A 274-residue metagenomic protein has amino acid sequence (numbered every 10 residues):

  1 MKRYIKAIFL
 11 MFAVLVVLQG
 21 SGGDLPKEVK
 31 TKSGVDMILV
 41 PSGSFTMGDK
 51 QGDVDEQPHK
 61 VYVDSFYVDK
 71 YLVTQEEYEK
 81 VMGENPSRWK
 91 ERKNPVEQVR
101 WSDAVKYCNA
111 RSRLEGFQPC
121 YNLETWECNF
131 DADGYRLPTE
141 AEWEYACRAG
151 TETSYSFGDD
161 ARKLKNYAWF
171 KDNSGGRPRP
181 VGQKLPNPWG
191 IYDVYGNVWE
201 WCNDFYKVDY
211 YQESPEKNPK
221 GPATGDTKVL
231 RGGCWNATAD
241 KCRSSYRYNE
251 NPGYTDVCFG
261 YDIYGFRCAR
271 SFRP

Functional and structural regions predicted by a protein language model:
K2-A141, A223, T227, N251-P274: Extended beta-strand/loop cores of jelly-roll/beta-sandwich
D53-V61, T151-F157, S174-R177, Y195-P274: Surface-exposed recognition segments
V81, Y145-G150: Short active-site loop/helix that positions an aromatic residue
W101, W143, W169, W189 (+2 more regions): Signature tryptophan residues that serve as conserved aromatic anchors
T125-F130, A168-Y195, G221-T224, N251: Short, well-ordered junction/capping motifs at the entry into regular secondary structure
T139, W143-C147, Y167, V181: Catalytic-core segments of hydrolase enzymes
A161-K165: Short, surface-exposed glycine/acidic/tryptophan-bearing loops
